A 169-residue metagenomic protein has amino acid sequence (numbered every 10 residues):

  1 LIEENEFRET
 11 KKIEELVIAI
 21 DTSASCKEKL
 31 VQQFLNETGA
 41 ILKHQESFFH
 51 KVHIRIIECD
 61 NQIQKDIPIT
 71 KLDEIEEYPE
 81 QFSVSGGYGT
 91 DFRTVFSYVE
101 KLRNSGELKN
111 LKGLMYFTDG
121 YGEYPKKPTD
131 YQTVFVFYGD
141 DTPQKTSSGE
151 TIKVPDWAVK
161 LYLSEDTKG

Functional and structural regions predicted by a protein language model:
L1-V17, A24-K29: Acidic, polar low-complexity linker/tail segments
E4-K12, H44-F49, K71-E74, G106: Short, conserved, surface-exposed binding loops centered on an aromatic residue
E14, A24-I57, D130: …and closely analogous acidic/polar surface helices at protein-protein or active-site interfaces in A-domain-like
E15-V17, R55, N110-M115: Structural motif
D21, F34, D119: Hydrophobic, well-ordered secondary-structure elements that form the walls of internal hydrophobic environments
I63-P68, E74-E123, F137-K153, S164-T167: Von Willebrand factor
Y124-P128: Short, T/G/N/S-enriched strand-turn elements that build extracellular solenoid repeat scaffolds
T129-Y131, D156: Short, structured coil segments at secondary-structure junctions
